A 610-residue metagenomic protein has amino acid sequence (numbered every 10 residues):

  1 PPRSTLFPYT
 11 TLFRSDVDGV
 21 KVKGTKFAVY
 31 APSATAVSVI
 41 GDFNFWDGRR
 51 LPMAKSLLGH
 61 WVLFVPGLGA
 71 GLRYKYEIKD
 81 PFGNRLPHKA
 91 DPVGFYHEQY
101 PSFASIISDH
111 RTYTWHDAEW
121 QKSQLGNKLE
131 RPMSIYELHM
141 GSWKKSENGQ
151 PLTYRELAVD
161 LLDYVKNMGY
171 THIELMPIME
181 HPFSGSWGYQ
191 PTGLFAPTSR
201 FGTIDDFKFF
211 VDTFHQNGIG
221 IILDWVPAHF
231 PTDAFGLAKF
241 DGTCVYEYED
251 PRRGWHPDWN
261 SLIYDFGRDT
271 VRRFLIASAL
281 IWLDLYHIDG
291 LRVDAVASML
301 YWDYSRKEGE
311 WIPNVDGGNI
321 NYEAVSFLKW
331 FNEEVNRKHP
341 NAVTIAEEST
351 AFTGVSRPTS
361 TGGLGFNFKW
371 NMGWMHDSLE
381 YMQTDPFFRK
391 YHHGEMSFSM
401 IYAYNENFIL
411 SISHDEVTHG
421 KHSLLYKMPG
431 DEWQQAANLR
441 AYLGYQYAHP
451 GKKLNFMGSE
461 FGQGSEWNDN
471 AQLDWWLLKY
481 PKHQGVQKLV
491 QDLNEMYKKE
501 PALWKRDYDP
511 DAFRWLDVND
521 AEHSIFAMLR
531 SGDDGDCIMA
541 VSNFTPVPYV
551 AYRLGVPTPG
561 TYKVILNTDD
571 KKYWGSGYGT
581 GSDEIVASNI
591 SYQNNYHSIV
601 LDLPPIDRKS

Functional and structural regions predicted by a protein language model:
P1-T5: Short, exposed "boundary/linker" segments that immediately precede the start of a downstream structural module
P8-R131, R155-V165, G169, W433-A436 (+2 more regions): Carbohydrate-interacting/catalytic domains
V29, Y76, L138, V165 (+10 more regions): Conserved, mostly hydrophobic/aromatic
A31-S33, L57, G67, H139-K144 (+8 more regions): Short, flexible loop/turn elements at secondary-structure junctions
F95-Y96, A118-E130, H139-N319, L601: Substrate-binding/active-site clefts of carbohydrate-active enzymes
D160-L161, D206, F210, V271-W282 (+5 more regions): Alpha-helical packing segments of well-folded alpha/beta enzyme cores
A196-R200, V315-Y322, D431-W433, L477-Q484: A short acidic, glycine-rich active-site loop that binds or catalyzes chemistry on phosphate/adenosine moieties
H287-D289, Y304-Q472, K498-L554, T558-D569 (+1 more regions): Conserved alpha/beta catalytic core and glycan-binding cleft of carbohydrate-active enzymes
